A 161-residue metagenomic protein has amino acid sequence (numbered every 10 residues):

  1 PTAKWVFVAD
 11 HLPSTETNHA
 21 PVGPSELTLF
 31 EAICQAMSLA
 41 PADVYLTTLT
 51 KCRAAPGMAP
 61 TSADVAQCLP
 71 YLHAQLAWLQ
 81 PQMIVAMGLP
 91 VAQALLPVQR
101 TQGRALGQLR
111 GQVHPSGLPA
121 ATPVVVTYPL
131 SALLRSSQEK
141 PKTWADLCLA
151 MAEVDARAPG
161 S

Functional and structural regions predicted by a protein language model:
P1-S161: A polyanion-binding, active-site-adjacent surface
